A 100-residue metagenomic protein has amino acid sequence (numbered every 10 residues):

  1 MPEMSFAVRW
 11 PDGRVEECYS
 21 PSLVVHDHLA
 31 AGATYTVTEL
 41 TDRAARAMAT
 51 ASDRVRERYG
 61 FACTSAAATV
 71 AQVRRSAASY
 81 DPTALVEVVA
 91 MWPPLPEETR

Functional and structural regions predicted by a protein language model:
M1-R100: Motif-centric detector for short Cys/His coordination patterns
